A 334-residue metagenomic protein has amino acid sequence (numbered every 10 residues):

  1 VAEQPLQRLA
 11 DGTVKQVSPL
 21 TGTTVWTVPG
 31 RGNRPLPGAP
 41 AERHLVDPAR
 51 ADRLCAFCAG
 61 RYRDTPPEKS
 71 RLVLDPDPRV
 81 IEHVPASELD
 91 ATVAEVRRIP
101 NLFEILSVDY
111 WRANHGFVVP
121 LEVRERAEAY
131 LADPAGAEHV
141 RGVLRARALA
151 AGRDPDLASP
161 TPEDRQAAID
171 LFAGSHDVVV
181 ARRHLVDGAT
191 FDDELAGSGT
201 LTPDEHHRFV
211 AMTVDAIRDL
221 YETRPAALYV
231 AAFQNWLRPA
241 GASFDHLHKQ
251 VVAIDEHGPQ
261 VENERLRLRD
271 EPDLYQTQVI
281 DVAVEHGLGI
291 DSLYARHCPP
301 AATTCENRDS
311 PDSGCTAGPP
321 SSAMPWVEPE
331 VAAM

Functional and structural regions predicted by a protein language model:
V1-F244, V252-M334: Active-site microenvironments that recognize anionic phosphate/pyrophosphate groups
H248: Catalytic-core segment of enzymes that process non-peptidic bonds
